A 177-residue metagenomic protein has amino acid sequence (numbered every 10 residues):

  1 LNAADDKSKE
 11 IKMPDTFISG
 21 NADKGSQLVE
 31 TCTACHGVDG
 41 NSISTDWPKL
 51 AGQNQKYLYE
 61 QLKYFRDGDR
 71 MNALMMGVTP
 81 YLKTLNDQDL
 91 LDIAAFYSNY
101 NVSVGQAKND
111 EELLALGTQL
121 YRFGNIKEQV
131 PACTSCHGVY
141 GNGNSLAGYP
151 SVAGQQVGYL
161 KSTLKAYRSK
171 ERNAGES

Functional and structural regions predicted by a protein language model:
A4-V29, I43, N99-I126: Electrostatic cytochrome c docking/interface patches
K9-G68: The feature marks the first
G20-Q27, Y57, L74-G77, D92 (+2 more regions): Extracytoplasmic/secreted proteins, especially bacterial periplasmic and envelope-associated proteins
D23, T45, K56, Q88 (+3 more regions): Surface-exposed, polar/charged faces of alpha-helical domains in mature secreted/periplasmic/lumenal proteins
G25, C32-D39, I93, V130-V139: The canonical Cys-X-X-Cys-His
I43-K49, F65-N109, S145-S151, R168-S177: Axial heme c-ligation environment in periplasmic c-type cytochrome domains
G117-S151: Conserved small-residue-rich
T163-A166: Consensus positions within tandem repeat domains that build extended binding/scaffold surfaces
